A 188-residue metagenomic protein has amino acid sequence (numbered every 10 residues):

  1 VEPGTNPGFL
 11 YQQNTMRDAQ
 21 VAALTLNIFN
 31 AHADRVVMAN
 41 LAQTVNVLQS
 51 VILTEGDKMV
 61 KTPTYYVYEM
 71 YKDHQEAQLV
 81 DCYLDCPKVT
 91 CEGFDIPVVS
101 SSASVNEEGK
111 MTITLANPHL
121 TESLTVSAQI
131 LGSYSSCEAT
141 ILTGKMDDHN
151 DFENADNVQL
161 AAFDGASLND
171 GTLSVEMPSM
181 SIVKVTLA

Functional and structural regions predicted by a protein language model:
V1-S101, E107-E108: Aromatic/acidic polysaccharide-binding cleft in carbohydrate-active enzymes
I28-A33, A103-S104, Q129-G132, S174-M177: A general structural signal for short secondary-structure junctions and capping/turn motifs
V51-I52, T125-S127, D148-E153: Short conserved micro-motifs at the rims of enzyme active sites and ligand-binding pockets
C82-P87, E107-G109, E122, A166-L173: Ser/Thr- and Asn-enriched, surface-exposed coil loops between beta-strands
I96-S133, A139, G144, V183-T186: Carbohydrate-binding surface patches
S133-M177: Acidic, Ser/Thr/Pro-rich beta/coil linker or hinge segments at domain junctions
P178-I182: Tight coil/turn sites that cap or link beta-strands
